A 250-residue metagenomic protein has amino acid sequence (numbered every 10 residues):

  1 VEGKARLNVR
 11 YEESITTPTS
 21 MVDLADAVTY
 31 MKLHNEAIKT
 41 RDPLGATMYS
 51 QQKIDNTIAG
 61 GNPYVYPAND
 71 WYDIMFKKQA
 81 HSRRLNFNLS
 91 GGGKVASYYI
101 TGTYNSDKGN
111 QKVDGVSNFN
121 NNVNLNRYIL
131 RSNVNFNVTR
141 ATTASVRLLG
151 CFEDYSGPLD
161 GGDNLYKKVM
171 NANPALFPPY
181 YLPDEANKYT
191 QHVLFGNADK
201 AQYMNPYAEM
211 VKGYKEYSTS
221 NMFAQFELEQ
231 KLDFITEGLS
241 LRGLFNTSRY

Functional and structural regions predicted by a protein language model:
V1-N221, E227-E229: Membrane-proximal, glycine/serine-rich, low-complexity loop/turn segments characteristic of large bacterial
V9, S240-R249: Extended hydrophobic secondary-structure segments that form protein cores and membrane-embedded regions
D154, R249-Y250: Short active-site-adjacent helix-start/loop capping segments
E227-E229, D233, E237-L244: Charge-patterned, long linear interaction tracts outside catalytic cores
